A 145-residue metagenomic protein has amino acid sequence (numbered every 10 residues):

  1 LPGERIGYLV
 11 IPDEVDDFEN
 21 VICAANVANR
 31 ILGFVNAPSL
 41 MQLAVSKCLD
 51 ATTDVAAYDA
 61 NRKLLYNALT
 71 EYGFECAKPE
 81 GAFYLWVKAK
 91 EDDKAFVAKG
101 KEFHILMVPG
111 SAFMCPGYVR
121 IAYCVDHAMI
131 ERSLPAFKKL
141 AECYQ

Functional and structural regions predicted by a protein language model:
L1-Q145: PLP-dependent class I/II
